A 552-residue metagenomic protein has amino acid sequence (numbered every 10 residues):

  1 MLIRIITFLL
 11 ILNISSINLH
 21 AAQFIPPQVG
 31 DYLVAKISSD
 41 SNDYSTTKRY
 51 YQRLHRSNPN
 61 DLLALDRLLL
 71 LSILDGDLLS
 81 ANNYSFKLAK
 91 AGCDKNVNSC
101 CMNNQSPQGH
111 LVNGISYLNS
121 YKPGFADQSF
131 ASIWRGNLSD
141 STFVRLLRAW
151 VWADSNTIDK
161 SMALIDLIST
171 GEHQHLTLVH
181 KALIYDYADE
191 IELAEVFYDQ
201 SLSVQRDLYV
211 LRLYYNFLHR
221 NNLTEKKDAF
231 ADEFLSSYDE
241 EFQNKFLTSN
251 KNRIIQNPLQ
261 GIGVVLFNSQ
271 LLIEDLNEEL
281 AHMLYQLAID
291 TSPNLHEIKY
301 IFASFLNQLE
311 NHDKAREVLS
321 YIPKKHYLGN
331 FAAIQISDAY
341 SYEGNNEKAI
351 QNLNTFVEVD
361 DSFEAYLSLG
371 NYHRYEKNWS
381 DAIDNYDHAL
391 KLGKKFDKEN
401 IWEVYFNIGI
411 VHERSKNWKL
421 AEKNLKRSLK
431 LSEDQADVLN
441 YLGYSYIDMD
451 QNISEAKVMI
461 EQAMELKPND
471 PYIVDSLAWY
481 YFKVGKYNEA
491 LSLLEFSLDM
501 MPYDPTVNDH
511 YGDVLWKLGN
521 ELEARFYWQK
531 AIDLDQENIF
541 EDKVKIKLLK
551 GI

Functional and structural regions predicted by a protein language model:
L19-Y84, C93-Q108, H173, Y238 (+2 more regions): N-terminal leader/linker segments that initiate helical-solenoid repeat arrays
S39, I73, L118, A153 (+11 more regions): Position-specific recognition of the canonical hydrophobic site in helix A of tetratricopeptide repeat
S57, K90-D94, M102-N103, G136-N137 (+11 more regions): Structural marker of alpha-solenoid helical repeat scaffolds
A64, G109, V144, T177 (+11 more regions): TPR alpha-solenoid repeat register
R67-L68, V112, L147, H180 (+10 more regions): Canonical tetratricopeptide repeat
